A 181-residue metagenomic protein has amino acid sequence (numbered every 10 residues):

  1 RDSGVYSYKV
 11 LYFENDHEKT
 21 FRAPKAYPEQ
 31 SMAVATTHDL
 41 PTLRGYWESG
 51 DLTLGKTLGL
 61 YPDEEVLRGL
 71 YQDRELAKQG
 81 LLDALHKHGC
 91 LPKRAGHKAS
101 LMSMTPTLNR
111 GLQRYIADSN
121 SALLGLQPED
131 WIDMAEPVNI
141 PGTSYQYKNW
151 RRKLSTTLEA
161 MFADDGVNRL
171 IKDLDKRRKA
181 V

Functional and structural regions predicted by a protein language model:
R1-V181: Catalytic cores of glycan-processing enzymes that make or break glycosidic bonds
